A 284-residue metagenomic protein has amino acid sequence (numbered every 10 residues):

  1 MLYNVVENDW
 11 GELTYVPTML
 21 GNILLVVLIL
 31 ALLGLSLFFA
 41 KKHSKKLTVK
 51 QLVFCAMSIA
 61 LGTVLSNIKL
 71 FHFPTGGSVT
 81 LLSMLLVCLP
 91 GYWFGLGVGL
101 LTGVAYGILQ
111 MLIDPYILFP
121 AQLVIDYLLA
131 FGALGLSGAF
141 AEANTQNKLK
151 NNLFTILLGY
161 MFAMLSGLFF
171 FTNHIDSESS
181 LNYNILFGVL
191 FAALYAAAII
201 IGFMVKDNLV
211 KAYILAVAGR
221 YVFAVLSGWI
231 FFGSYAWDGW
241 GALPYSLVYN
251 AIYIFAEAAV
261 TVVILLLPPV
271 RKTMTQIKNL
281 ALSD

Functional and structural regions predicted by a protein language model:
M1-D284: Loop-helix junctions at membrane interfaces
